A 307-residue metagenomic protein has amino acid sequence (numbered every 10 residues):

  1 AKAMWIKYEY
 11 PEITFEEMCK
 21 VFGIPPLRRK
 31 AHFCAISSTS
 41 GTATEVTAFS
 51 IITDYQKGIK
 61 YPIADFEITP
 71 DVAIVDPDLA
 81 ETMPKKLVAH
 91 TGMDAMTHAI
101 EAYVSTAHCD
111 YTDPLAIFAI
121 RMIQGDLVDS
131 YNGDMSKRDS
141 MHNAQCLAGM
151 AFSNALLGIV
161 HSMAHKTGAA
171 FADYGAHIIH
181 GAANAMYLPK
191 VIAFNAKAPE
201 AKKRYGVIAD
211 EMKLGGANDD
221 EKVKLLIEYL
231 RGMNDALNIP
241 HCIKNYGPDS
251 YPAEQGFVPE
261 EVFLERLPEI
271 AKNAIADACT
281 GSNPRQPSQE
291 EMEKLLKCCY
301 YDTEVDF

Functional and structural regions predicted by a protein language model:
A1-D78: Glycine/threonine-rich beta-strand-loop-alpha-helix active-site module that forms ligand/phosphate-binding
K2-W5, M93-E101, I117-V128, H142 (+9 more regions): Predominant activation on well-ordered alpha-helical scaffold segments within soluble catalytic domains
G41, C146-N184, D277-S282: Glycine-rich phosphate/pyrophosphate-binding beta-alpha loops
T42, K86, H90-D94, T106-R121 (+11 more regions): Electropositive phosphate-/nucleotide-binding environments in soluble metabolic enzymes
F49-A155: Carboxylate- and glycine-rich phosphate/diphosphate-binding segment that chelates Mg2+/Mn2+
A170-D173, H177, G181-V262, V305: Gly/Pro-rich interdomain helix-loop hinge
E261-F307: Short, amphipathic C-terminal "tail helix"
